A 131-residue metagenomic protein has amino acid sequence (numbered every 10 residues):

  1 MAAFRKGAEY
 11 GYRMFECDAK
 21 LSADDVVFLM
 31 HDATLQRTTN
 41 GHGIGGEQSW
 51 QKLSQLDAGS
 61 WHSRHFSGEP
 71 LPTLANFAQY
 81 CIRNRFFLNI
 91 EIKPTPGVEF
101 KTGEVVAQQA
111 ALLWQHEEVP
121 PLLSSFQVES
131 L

Functional and structural regions predicted by a protein language model:
M1-L131: Phosphate-group recognition and catalysis centered on beta-loop-alpha active-site segments
